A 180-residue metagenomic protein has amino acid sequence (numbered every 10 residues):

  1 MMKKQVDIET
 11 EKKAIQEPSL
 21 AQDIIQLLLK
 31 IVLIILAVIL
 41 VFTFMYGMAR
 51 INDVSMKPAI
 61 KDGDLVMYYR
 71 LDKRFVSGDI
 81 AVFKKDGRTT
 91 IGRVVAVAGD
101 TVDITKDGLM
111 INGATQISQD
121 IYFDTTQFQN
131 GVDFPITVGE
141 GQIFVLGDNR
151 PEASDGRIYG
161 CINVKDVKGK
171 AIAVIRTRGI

Functional and structural regions predicted by a protein language model:
M1-T89, I162-D166, K170-I180: Protein maturation boundaries and topogenic segments
S55-M56, L71, G92, K106 (+2 more regions): Short, conserved secondary-structure segments in the cores of folded domains
L71, D86, D107, D148-N149: Short, surface-exposed secondary-structure boundary micro-motifs
S77-D79, G92, A114, D155-G156: Short glycine-/acidic-enriched loop or helix-start segments at secondary-structure transitions that form or flank
V94-V145: Structured, soluble extracytoplasmic/luminal domains of envelope-associated proteins
G131-I180: Beta-strand-rich cores of mature extracytoplasmic or soluble domains
